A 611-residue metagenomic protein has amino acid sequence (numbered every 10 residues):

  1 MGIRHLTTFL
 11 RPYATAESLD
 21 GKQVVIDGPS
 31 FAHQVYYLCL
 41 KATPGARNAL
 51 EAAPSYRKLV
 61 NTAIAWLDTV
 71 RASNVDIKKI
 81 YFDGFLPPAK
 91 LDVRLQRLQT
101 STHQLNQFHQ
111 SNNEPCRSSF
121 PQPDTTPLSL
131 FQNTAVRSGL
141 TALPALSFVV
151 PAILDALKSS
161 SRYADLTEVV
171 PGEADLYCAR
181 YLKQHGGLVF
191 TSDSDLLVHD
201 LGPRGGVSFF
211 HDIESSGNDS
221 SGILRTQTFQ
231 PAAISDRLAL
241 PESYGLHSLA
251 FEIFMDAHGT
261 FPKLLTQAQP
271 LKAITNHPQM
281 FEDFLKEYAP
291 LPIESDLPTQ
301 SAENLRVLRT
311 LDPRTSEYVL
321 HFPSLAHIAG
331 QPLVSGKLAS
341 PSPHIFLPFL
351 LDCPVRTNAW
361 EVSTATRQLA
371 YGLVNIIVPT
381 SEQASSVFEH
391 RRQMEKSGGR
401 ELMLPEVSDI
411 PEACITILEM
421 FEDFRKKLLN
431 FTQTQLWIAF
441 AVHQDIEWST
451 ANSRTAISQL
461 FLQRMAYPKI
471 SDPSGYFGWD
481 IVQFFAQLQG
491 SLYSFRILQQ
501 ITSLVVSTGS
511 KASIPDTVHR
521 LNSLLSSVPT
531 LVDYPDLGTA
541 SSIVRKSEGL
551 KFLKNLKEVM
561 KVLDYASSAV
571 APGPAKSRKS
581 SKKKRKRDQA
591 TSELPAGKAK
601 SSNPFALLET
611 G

Functional and structural regions predicted by a protein language model:
M1-T102, N106-P121, P127-V136, T141-A145 (+3 more regions): Charged, low-complexity intrinsically disordered segments
A14, A179-Y181: Short hydrophobic/aromatic segments of transmembrane alpha-helices and their interfaces
V25-D27, K79-F82, E168-V169, V189-T191 (+1 more regions): A structural signal for short, well-ordered beta-strand segments and their strand-loop junctions that often border
K58-T62, V170-A174, Y181-L182, V189-T191: Short, glycine/acidic-rich beta->alpha junctions
N74, S161-A164, G186: Glycine-centered loop/turn motif at secondary-structure junctions
F82-G84, A164-L176, S194: Acidic carboxylate-rich catalytic motifs and surrounding loops in phosphoryl-/glycosyl-chemistry enzymes
Y181-G205, F209: Acidic, metal-binding active-site segment of PIN/NYN-like and related structure-specific nucleases
